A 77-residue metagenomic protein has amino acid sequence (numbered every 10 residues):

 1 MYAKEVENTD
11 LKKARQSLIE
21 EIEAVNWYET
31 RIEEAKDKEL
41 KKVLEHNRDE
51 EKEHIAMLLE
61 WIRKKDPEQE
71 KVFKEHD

Functional and structural regions predicted by a protein language model:
M1-D77: Iron-associated oxidoreductase/ferritin-like identity signal
